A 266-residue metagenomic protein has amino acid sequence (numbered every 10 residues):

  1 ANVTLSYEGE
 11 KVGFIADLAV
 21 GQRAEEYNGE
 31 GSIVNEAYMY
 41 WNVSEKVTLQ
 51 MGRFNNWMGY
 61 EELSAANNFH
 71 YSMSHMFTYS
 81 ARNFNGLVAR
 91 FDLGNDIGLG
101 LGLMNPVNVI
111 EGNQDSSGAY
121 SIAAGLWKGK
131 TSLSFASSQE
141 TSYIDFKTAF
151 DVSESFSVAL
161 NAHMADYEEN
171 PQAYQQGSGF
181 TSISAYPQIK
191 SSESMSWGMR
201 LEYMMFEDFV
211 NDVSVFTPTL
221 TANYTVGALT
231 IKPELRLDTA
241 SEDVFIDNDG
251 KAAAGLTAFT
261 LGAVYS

Functional and structural regions predicted by a protein language model:
A1-N108, Q114-S116, A124-G129, Y186-Q188 (+1 more regions): Outer membrane beta-barrel
A24-E30, Y38, Q50, E62 (+1 more regions): Outer-membrane beta-barrel pore domains
A81, G112-G118, A136-Y143: Short, contiguous, pocket-lining structural segments that sit at or immediately flank catalytic/ligand-binding sites
V107-I110, M205-E207: Short, small-residue-enriched loops and turns at beta-alpha junctions that line or gate enzyme active sites
V109, Q114, S121-A123, D243-K251: C-terminal/domain-terminus segments
